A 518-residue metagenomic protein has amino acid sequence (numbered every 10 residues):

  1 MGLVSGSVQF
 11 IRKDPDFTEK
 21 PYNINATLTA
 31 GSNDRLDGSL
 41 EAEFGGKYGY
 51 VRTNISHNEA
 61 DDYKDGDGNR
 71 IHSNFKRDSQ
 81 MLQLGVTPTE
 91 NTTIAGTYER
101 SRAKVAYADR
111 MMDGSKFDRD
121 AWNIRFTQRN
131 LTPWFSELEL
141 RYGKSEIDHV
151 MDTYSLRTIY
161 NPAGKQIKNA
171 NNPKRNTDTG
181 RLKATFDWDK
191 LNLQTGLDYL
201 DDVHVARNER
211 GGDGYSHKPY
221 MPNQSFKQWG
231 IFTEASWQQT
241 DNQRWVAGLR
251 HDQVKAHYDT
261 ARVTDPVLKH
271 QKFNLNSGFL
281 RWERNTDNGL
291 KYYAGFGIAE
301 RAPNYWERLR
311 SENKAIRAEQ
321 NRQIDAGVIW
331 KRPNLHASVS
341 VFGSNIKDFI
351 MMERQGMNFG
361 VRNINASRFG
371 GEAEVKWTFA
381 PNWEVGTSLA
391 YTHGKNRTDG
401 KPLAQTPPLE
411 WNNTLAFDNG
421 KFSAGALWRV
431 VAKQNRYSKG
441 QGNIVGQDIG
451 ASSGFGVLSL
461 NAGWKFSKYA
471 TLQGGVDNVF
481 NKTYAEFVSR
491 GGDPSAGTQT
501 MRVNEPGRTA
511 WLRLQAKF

Functional and structural regions predicted by a protein language model:
V8-I11, P15-E19, N25, L36 (+2 more regions): Periplasmic-side early beta-strands and strand-to-turn transitions of outer-membrane beta-barrels
L28-S32, G46-Y48, H57-D61, R100-K104 (+15 more regions): Transmembrane beta-strands of outer-membrane beta-barrel pores
G49, T53, S136-S155, E283-G297 (+5 more regions): Membrane-embedded beta-barrel scaffold of Gram-negative outer-membrane proteins
A60-D61, R77, N91-L138, S145-T177 (+2 more regions): Flexible loop and strand-edge segments within Gram-negative outer membrane beta-barrel domains
D67, I71, L193-L290, A302-P303 (+1 more regions): Signature of Gram-negative outer-membrane beta-barrel scaffolds
I124-F126, R281, G327-I329, N334-H336 (+1 more regions): Outer-membrane beta-barrel "beta-signal"
Q238-V246, D252-V254, V341-N345, R362-G440 (+2 more regions): Gram-negative outer-membrane beta-barrel transporters
N345-K347, A380, V430-K439, G463-F518: C-terminal beta-signal and adjacent terminal beta-strands/loops of Gram-negative outer-membrane beta-barrel proteins
